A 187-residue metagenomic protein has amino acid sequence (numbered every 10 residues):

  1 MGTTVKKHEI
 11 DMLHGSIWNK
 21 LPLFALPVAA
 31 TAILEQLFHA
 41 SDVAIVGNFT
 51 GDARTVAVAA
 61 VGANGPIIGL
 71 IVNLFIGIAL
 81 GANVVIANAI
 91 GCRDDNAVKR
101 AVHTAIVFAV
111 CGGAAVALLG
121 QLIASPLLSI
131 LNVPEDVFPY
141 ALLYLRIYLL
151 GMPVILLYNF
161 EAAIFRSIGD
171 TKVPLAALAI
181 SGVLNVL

Functional and structural regions predicted by a protein language model:
M1-A25, I86-P153, L187: Short alpha-helical transmembrane segments in multi-pass integral membrane proteins
H14, W18-L37, S41, I67-L74 (+2 more regions): Residue-level signal for short hydrophobic patches within transmembrane helices of multi-pass membrane transporters
A25, A32, G62-G65, A109 (+4 more regions): Residue-level recognition of transmembrane alpha-helices in multi-pass small-molecule transporters/permeases
V28, A32, A44, V84 (+3 more regions): Transmembrane alpha-helix boundary and packing residues in multipass membrane permease domains and related
V43, T55-V58, D95, A124 (+2 more regions): Membrane-helix interface/capping residues of multi-pass secondary transporters
V46-G69, E135-Y140: Interfacial/gating helices of multi-pass transporter permease domains
V58-L118, I155-G169, V173-P174: Small-residue-rich hydrophobic transmembrane alpha-helices
G120, V173-L187: Alpha-helical transmembrane segments of multi-pass membrane transporters and transport-associated inner-membrane enzymes
